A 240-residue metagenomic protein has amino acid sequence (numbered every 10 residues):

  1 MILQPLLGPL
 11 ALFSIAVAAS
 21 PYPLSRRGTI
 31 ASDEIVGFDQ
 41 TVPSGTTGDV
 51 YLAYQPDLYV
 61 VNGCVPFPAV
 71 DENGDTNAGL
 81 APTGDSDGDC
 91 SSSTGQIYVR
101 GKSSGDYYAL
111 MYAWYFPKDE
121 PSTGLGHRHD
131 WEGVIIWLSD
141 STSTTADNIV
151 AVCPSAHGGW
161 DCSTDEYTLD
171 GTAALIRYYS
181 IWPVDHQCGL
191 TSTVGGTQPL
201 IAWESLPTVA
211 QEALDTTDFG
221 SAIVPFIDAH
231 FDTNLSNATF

Functional and structural regions predicted by a protein language model:
M1-P23: Fungal secretory targeting signals
S20-E132, T145-F240: A domain-level signal for the mature, folded cores of soluble proteins
W137-S141: Short beta-strand micro-motifs enriched in acidic
